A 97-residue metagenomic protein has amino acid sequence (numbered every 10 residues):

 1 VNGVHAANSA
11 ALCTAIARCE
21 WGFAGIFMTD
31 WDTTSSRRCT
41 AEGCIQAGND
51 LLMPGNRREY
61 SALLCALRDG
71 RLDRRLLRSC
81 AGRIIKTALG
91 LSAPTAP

Functional and structural regions predicted by a protein language model:
N2-A6, A10, T14-P97: Active-site or pore-adjacent capping/gating segments
